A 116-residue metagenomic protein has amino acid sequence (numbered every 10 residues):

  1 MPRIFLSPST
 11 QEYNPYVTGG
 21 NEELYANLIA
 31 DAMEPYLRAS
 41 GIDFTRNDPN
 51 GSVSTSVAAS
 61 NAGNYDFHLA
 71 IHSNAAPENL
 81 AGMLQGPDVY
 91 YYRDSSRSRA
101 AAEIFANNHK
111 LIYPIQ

Functional and structural regions predicted by a protein language model:
P2-I4, E12-P15, G20, L24-Q116: Active-site-proximal helix/loop segments of hydrolytic enzymes
